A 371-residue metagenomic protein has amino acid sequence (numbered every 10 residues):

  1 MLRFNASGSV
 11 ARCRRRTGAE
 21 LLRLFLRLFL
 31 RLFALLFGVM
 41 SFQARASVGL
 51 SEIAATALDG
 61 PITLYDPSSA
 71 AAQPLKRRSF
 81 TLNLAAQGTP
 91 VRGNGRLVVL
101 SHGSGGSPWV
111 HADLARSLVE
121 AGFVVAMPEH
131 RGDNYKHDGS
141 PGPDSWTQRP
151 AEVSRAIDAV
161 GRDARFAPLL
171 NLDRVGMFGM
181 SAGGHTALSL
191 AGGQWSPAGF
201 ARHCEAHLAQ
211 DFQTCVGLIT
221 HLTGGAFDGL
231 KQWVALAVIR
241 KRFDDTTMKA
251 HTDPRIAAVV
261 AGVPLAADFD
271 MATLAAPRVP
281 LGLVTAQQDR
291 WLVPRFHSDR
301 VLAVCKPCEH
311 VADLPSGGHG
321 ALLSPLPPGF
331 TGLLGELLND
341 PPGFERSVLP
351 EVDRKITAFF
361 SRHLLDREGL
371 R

Functional and structural regions predicted by a protein language model:
S47-V98, V110: Domain-level recognition of soluble alpha/beta enzyme cores, biased toward histidine phosphatases/phosphomutases
G88-V91, L100, S104-Y135, R290-L292: Short substrate-entry loop that stabilizes the transition state in hydrolases
P143-A167, E205-Q213: Alpha/beta-hydrolase active-site loop
G161, G184-S196: Short glycine-enriched nucleophile-adjacent loop and the immediately C-terminal alpha-helix near the catalytic center
P168-G179: Alpha/beta-hydrolase fold nucleophile elbow
V279, V293-L302: Short alpha-helix in the alpha/beta-hydrolase fold that links the catalytic acid
L283-T285: Short beta-strand/loop motif that positions the catalytic acidic residue of the alpha/beta-hydrolase fold
V304-L322: Catalytic histidine neighborhood in serine/cysteine hydrolases with alpha/beta-hydrolase-type architecture
